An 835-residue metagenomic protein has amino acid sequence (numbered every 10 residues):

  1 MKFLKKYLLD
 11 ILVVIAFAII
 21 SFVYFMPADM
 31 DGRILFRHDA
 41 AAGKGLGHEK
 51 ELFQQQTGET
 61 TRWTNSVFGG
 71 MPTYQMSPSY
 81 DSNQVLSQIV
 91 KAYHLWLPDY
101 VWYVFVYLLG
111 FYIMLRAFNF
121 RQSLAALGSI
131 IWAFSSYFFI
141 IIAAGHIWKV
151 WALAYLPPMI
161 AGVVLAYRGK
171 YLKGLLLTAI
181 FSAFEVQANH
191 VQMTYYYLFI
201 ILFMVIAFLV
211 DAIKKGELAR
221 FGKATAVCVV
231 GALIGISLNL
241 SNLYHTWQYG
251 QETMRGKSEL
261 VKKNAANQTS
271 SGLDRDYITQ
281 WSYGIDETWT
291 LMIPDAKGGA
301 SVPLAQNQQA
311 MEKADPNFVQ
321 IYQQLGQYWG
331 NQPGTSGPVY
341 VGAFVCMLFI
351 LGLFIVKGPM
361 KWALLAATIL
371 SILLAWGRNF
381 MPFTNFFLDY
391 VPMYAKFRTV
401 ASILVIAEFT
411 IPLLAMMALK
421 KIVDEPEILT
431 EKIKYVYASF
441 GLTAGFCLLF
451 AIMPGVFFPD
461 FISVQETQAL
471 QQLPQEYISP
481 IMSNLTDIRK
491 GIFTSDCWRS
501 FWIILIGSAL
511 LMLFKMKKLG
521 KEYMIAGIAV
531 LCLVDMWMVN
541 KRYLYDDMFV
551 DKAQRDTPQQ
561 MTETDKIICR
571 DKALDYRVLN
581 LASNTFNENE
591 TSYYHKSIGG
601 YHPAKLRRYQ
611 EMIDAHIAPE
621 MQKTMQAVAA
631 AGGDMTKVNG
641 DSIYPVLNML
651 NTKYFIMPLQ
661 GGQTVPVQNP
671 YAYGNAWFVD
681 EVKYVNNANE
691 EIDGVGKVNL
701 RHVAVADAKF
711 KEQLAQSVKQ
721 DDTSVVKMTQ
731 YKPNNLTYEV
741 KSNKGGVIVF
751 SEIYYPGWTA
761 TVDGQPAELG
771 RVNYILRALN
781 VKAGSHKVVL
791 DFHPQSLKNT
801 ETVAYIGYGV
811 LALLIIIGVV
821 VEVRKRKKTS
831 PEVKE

Functional and structural regions predicted by a protein language model:
D10-L46, G231-H245, L370-L374, F446-A451 (+1 more regions): Transmembrane signal-anchor helices characteristic of membrane glycosylation enzymes that use polyprenol
A18-M114, I130-L153, N267-V341, L374-T384 (+2 more regions): Membrane-interface coil-to-helix junctions
Q54, E59, N65-P72, M76-S79 (+7 more regions): Extracytoplasmic/lumenal acceptor-recognition loop(s) of multi-pass membrane glycoenzymes
S82, L97-F111, G337-G352, A407-M416 (+1 more regions): Hydrophobic alpha-helical transmembrane segments
L115-F134, L172-L175: Transmembrane-helix signature of polytopic, membrane-embedded enzymes that assemble or transfer cell-envelope glycans
L127-I140, L177-F184, T399: Short aromatic/hydrophobic helix-turn
G145-L156, A166-A183, V191-M193, Y197-A232 (+2 more regions): Contiguous transmembrane helix-bundle modules in multi-pass membrane proteins
M347, K653, G662, R701-E835: Active-site-proximal, structured, solvent-exposed surfaces of multi-pass membrane proteins that position macromolecular
